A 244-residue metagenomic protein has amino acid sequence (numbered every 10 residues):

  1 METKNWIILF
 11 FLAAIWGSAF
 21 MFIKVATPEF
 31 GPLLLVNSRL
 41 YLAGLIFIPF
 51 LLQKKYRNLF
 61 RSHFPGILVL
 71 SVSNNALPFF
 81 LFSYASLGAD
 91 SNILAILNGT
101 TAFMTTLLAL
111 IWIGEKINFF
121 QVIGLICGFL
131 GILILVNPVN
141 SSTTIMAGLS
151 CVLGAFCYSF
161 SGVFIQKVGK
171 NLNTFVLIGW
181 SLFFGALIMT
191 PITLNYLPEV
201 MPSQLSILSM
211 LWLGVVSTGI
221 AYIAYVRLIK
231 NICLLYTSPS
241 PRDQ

Functional and structural regions predicted by a protein language model:
M1-L34, N140-K167, S209: Glycine-/small-residue-enriched transmembrane alpha-helix faces in small-molecule transporters and effluxers
I15, A19-F20, I48-N98, I134 (+1 more regions): Specific transmembrane alpha-helical segments of multi-pass solute transporters/efflux pumps, especially DMT/EamA
A26, L35, R39, A85 (+6 more regions): Hydrophobic/aromatic residues within transmembrane alpha-helices of multi-pass small-molecule transporters
G31-L42, S86-T100, A147-A155, S206-V215: Structural signature of hydrophobic alpha-helical transmembrane segments
F47, L107-L108, I117-N137, A155 (+1 more regions): Hydrophobic transmembrane alpha-helices of multi-pass small-molecule transport proteins
F47, T105-L107, I111, S142-Y196 (+2 more regions): Transmembrane alpha-helical segments that form core, pore/gating elements of small-molecule transporters/exporters
H63-L68, I117-G128, L172-W180: Cytoplasmic-side transmembrane-helix entry/capping segments in multi-pass membrane proteins
P241-Q244: Single conserved hydrophobic/aromatic residue that forms the stacking wall/gate of nucleotide- or nucleobase-binding
